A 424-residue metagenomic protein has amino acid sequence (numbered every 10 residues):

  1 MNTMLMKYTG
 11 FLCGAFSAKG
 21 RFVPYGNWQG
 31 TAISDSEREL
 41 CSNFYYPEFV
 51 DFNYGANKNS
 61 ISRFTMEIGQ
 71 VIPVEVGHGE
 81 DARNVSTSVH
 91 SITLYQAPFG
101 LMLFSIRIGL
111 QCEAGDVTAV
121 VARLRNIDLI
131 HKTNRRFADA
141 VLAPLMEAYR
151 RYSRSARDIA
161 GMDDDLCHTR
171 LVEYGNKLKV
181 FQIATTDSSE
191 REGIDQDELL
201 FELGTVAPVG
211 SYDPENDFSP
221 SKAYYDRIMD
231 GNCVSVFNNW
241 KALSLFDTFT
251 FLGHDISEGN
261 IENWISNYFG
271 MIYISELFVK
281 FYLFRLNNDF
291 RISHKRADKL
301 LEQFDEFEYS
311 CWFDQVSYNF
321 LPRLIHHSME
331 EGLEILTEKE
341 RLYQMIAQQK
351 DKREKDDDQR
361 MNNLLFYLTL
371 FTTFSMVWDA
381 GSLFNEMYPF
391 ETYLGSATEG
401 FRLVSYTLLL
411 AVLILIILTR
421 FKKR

Functional and structural regions predicted by a protein language model:
M1-V234: Short Lys/Arg-enriched alpha/beta "domain-start" segment
M4-L12, R341-R424: Hydrophobic alpha-helical transmembrane segments and their immediately adjacent juxtamembrane loops
V89, F237-N238, R402: Short beta-strand-initiation
L110-N126, F284, I292-R296, T392-E399: Intrinsic-disorder/low-complexity, polar/charged segments
S155-H168, A297, Q303-E306, N362-L364: A broadly tuned preference for mixed-charge, low-complexity surface segments
G204-M345, Q349: Extended amphipathic alpha-helical scaffolding segments in membrane-proximal extra-membrane regions of membrane
